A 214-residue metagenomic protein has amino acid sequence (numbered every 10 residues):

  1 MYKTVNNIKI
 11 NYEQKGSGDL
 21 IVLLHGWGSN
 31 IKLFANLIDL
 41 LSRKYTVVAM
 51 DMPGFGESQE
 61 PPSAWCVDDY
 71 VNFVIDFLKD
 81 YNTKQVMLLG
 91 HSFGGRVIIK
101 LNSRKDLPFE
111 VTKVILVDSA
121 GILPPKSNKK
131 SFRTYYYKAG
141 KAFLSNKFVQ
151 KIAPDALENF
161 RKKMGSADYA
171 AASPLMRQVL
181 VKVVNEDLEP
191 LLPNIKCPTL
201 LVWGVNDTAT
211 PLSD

Functional and structural regions predicted by a protein language model:
V5-N6, A49-L89, D106: Active-site loop/oxyanion-hole signature of alpha/beta-hydrolase fold enzymes
I8-E57: Conserved HGGG/HGGXW glycine-rich cap/lid loop of the alpha/beta-hydrolase fold
G26-S29, S92, A120: Active-site glycine-rich loops that stabilize anionic/oxyanionic intermediates across multiple enzyme folds
D51, M87, T112-I115, P193: Residue in the alpha/beta-hydrolase core beta-strand immediately N-terminal to the catalytic nucleophile
R96-R104, F109-N146: Flexible "cap/lid" loop of the alpha/beta hydrolase fold
P124-S127, A142-C197: Conserved alpha/beta-hydrolase catalytic His-Asp/Glu region
N194-I195, L201-W203, D207: Short beta-strand/loop motif that positions the catalytic acidic residue of the alpha/beta-hydrolase fold
T208-D214: Conserved alpha/beta-hydrolase "acid-adjacent" motif
